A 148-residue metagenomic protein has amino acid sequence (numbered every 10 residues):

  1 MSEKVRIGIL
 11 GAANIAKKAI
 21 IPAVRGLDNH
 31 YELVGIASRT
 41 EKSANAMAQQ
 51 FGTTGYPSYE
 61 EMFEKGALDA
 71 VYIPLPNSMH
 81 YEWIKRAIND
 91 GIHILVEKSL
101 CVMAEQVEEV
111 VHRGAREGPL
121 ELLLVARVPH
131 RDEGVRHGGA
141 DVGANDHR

Functional and structural regions predicted by a protein language model:
M1-E3, N29, E64-A67, R116: Residue-level preference for short coil/turn positions at secondary-structure junctions
M1-F51: N-terminal Rossmann-like dinucleotide-binding module
Y31, D69, I92, G118-L120: Short, well-ordered coil/turn segments that N-cap beta-strands
R39-A48, D90, E109-G114: Long, contiguous secondary-structure blocks with strong helical propensity
T53-V111: Beta-loop-alpha module in the N-terminal Rossmann-like domain of NAD(P)-dependent dehydrogenases, especially those
C101-R131, R136, R148: A contiguous active-site-proximal alpha/beta segment in oxidoreductase catalytic domains
A140-N145: Short, intrinsically disordered low-complexity segments enriched in Ser/Thr with adjacent Pro
